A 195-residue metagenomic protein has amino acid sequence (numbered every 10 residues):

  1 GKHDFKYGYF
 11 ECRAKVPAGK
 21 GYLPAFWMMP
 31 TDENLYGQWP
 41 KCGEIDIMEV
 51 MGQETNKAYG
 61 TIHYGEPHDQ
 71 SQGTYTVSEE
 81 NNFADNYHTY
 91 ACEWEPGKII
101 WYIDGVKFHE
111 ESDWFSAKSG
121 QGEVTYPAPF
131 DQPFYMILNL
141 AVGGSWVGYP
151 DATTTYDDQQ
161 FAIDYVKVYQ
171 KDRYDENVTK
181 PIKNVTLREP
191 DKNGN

Functional and structural regions predicted by a protein language model:
G1-P181: GH16 jelly-roll
T179-N195: Pro/Thr/Ser/Gly-rich low-complexity, intrinsically disordered linker/stalk tracts
